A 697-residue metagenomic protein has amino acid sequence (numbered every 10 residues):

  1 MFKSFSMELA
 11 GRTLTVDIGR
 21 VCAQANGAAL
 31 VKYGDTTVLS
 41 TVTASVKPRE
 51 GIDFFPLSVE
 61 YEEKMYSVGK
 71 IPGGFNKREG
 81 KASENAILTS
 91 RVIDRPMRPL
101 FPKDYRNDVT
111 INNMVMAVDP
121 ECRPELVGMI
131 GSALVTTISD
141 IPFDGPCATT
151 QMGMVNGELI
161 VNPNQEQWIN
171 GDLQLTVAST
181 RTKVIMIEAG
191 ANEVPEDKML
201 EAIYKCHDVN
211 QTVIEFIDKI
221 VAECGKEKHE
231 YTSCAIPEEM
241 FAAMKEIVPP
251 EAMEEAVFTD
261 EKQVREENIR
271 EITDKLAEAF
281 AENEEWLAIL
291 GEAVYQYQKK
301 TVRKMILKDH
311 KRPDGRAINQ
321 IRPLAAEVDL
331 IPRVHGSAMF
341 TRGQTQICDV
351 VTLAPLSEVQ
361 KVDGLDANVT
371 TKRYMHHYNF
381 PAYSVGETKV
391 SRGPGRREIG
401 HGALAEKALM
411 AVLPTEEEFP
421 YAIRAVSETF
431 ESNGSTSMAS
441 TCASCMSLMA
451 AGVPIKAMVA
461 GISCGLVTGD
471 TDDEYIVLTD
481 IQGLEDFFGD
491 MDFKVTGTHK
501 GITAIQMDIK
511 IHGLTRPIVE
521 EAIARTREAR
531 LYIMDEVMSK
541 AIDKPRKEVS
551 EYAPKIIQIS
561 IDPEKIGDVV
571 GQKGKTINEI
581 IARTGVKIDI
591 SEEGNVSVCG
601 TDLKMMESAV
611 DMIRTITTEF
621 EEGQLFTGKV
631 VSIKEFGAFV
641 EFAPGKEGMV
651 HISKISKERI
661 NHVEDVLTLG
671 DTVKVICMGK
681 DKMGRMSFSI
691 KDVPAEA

Functional and structural regions predicted by a protein language model:
M1-S45, D53, E230-V369, P554-D568 (+2 more regions): Extended amphipathic alpha-helical scaffolds
M1-T232: Long, basic N-terminal domains or extensions that often function in RNA/ssDNA interaction or organelle/cellular
A25-T110, V115-A117, C122, E188 (+4 more regions): Glycine-rich, flexible beta-strand/loop modules in the N-terminal catalytic cores of phosphate-handling
G27-A29, C122-I141, V328-V351, N433-V453 (+1 more regions): Conserved phosphate/anionic-ligand binding catalytic regions in large, soluble enzymes, centered on
K103-V109, D144-P146, V213-Y231, Q263 (+7 more regions): Flexible, glycine/charged-enriched surface loops at secondary-structure junctions
N113, I185-G190, Y231-A235, E246-A256 (+6 more regions): Short, hydrophobic beta-strand segments
D140-D260, L448-K547: Mobile "lid/hinge" segments at catalytic clefts and subdomain interfaces of large enzymes
L290, Y552-I556, P563-A697: Single-stranded RNA-binding regions, centering on S1/OB-family and related RNA-binding modules
